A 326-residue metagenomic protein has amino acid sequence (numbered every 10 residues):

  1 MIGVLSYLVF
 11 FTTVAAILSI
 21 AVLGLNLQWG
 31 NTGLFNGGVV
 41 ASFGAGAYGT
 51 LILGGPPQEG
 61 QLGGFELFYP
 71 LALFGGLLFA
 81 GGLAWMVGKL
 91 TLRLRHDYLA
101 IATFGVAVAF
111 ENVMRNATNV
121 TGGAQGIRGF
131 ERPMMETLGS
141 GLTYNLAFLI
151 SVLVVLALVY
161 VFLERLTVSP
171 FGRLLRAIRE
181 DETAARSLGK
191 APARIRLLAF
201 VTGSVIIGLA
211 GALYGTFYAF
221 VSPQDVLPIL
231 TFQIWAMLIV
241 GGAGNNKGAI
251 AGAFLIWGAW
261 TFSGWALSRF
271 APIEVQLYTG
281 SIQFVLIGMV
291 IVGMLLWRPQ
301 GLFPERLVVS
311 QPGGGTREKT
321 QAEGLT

Functional and structural regions predicted by a protein language model:
M1-T326: Transmembrane alpha-helices and adjacent helix-loop boundaries
